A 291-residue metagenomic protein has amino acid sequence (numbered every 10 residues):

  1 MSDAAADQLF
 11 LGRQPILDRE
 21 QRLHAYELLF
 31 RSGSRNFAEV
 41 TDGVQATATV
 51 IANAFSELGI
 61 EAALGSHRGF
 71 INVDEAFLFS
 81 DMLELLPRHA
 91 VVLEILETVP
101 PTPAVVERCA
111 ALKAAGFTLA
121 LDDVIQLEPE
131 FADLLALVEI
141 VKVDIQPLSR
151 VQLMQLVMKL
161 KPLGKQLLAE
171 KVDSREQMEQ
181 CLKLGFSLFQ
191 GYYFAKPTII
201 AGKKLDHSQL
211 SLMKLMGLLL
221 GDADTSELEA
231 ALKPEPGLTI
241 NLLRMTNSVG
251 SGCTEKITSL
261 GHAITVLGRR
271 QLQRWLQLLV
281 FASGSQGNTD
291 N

Functional and structural regions predicted by a protein language model:
M1-A90, E97-P100, A104, A111 (+2 more regions): Bacterial c-di-GMP phosphodiesterase EAL domain
G33-T49, L86-L93, G116, K161-Q177 (+2 more regions): Short, charge-rich amphipathic segments
A38-E39, V44-Q45, S56-L58, E97-P101 (+7 more regions): Short, surface-exposed, polar/charged, turn-prone segments marking secondary-structure boundaries
M82-F194: The catalytic core of metal-dependent phosphodiesterases that act on cyclic dinucleotides
V151, D173-N291: Conserved alpha-helical "signature site" that marks functionally important helical segments or helix/loop junctions
